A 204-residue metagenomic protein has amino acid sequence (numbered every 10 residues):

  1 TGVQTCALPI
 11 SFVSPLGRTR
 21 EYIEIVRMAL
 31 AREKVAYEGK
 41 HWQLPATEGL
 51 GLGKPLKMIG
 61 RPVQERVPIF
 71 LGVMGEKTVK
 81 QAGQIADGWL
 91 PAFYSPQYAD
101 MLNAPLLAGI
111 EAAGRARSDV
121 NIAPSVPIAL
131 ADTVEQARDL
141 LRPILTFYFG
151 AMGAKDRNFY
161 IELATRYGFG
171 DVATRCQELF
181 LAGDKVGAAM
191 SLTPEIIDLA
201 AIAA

Functional and structural regions predicted by a protein language model:
T1-A204: Active-site-adjacent structural elements that line small-molecule/cofactor binding pockets in enzymes
